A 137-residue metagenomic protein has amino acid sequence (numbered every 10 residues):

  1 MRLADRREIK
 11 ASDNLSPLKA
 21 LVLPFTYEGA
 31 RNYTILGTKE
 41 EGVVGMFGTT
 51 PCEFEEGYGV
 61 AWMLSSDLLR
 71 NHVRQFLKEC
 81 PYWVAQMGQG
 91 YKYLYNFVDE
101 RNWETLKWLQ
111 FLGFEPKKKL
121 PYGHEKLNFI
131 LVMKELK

Functional and structural regions predicted by a protein language model:
K10-R31, A85-Q86: Active-site rim helix/loop that mediates acceptor-substrate recognition in acyltransferases
V22-L36, V44-G45, K92, L127: A short helix-loop-beta-strand connector motif used in the catalytic cores of GNAT acetyltransferases and, in some
G29-Y33, T38-K39, E55, K134-K137: Charged interaction scaffolds used for protein-protein
E41-C52, Y58-V60: Conserved beta-strand in the GNAT
E56-R70, Q75-F76, I130: Conserved acetyl-CoA binding element of GNAT-fold acetyltransferases
N71-Q86, K107, F111: Conserved acetyl-CoA-binding loop-helix of GNAT-fold acetyltransferases
W83, L94-Q110, E115, P121-E125: Conserved beta-strand-loop-alpha-helix junction that forms the acyl-donor binding cleft
Y122-K137: C-terminal "cap" of GNAT-fold acetyltransferases
